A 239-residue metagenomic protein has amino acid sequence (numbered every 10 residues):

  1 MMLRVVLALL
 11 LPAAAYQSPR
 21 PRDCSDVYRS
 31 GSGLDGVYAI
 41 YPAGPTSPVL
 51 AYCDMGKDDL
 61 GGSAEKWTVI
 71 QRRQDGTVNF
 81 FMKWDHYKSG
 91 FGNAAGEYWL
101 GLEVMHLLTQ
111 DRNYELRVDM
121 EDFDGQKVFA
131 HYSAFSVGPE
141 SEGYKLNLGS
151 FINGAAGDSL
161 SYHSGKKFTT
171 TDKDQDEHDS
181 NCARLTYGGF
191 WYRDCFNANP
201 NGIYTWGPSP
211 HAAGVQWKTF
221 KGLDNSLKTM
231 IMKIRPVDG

Functional and structural regions predicted by a protein language model:
M1-G239: Mature extracellular or lumenal effector domains of secreted proteins and single-pass membrane receptors/adhesion
